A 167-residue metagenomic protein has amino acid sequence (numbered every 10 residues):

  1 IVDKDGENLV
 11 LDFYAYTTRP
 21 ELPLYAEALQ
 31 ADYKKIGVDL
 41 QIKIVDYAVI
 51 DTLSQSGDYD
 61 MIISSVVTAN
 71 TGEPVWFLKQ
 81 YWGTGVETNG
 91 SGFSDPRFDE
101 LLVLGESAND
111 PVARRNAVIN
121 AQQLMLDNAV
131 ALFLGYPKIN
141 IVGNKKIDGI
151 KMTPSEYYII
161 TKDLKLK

Functional and structural regions predicted by a protein language model:
I1, Y16, G85: Active-site-adjacent structural elements in folded domains
I1-E7: Short helix/loop segment immediately N-terminal to the Walker
N8-T18, L40-K43, D60: Short, well-ordered beta-strand elements
A15, I44-D46, Y136-K138: A general secondary-structure junction signal
E21-Q30, L53-K167: Detector for C-terminal structural segments
G37: Short glycine-rich hinge loops at helix-strand junctions in the catalytic core of two-component histidine kinases
I42-T52: Short helix-initiation/N-cap motifs at beta->coil->alpha
